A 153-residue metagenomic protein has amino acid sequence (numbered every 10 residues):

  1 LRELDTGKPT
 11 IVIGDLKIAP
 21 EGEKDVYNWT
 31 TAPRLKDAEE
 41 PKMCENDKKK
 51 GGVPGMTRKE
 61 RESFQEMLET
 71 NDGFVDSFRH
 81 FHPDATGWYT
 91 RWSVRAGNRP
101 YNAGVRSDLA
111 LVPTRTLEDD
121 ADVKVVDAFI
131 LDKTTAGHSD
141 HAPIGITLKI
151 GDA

Functional and structural regions predicted by a protein language model:
L1-S107: Metal-dependent phosphoesterases centered on the DNase I-like endonuclease/exonuclease/phosphatase
D15, S77, L111, H141 (+1 more regions): A residue-level signal for conserved active-site and pocket-lining positions in enzyme catalytic cores
A19, H82-D84, A110-E118, G151: Short Gly/Pro-enriched loop/turn and capping motifs at secondary-structure junctions
E23-Y27, T116, K149: Short, function-defining helix-loop hinge/capping sites that tune catalysis or transport
V75-D76, L117-V126: Substrate-binding/catalytic groove segments of enzymes that remodel or degrade extracellular structural polymers
A85-W88, D119-A121, S139: Short active-site-adjacent structural elements
A103-V105, D122, H138-D140: A short, structural micro-pattern
D127-A153: Surface polyanion/phosphate-binding segment centered on an Asp-His-Pro turn
